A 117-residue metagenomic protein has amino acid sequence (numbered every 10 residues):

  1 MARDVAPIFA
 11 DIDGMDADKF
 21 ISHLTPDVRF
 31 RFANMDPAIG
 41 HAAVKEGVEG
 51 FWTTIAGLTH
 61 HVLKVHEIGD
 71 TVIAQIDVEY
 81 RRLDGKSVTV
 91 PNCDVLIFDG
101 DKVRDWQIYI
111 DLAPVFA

Functional and structural regions predicted by a protein language model:
A2-H23: Short acidic-aromatic low-complexity motifs
D4, A43, V88: Soluble or luminal CAZymes and related metallo-dependent hydrolases
P7-F9, F32, V90, Q107: Residue-level recognition of hydrophobic positions within alpha-helical transmembrane segments
A17-I21, T25-G69: A solvent-exposed, acidic/Ser-Thr-rich amphipathic alpha-helical stretch
E46-A117: A beta-strand edge to alpha-helix "cap/lid" segment located at domain peripheries
